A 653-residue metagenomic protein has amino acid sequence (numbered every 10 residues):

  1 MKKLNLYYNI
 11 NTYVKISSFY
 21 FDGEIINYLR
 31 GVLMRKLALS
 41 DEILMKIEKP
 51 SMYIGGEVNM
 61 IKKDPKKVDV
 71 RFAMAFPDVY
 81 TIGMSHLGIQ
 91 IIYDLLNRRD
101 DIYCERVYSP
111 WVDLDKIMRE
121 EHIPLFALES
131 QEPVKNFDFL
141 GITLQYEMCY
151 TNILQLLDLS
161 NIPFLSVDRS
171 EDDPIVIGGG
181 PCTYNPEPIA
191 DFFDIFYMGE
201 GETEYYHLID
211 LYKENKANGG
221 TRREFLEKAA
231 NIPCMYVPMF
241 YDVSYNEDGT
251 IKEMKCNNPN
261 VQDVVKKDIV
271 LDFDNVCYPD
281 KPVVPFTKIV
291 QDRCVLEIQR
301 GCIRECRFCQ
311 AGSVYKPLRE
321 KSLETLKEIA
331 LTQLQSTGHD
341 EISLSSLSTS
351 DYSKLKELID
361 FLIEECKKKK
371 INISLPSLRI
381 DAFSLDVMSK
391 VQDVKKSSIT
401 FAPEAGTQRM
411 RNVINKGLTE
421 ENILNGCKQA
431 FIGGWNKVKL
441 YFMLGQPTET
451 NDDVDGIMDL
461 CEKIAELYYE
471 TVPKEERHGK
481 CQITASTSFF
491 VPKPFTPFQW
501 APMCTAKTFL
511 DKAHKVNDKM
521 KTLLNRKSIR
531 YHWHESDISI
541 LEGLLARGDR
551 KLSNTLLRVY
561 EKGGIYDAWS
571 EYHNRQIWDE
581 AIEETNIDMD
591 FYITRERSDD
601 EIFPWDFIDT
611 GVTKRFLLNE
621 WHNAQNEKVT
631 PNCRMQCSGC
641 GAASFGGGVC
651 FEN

Functional and structural regions predicted by a protein language model:
Y8, V14-S17, I26-A190, A217 (+1 more regions): Acidic, glycine-rich segments characteristic of secretory precursors and extracytoplasmic regions
Y8-N9, S17, L33-I61, K66 (+2 more regions): Radical SAM enzyme core and accessory elements
I43-A73, Y80-T81, P238, S244 (+3 more regions): N-terminal [4Fe-4S]-dependent radical SAM core
F72-D78, L96, V284-Q310, L334 (+2 more regions): N-terminal pre-triad scaffold of radical SAM enzymes
M74-A75, M148, T332-K439, L444-S488 (+1 more regions): Conserved SAM/AdoMet-binding glycine-rich loop
Y80-G83, V112-D115, M148-Y150, T183-P186 (+14 more regions): Flexible loop/turn segments at secondary-structure boundaries
H86, K288-E324, Q636-N653: Canonical Radical SAM [4Fe-4S] cluster-binding loop centered on the CxxxCxxC motif and its immediate flanking residues
P110-K255, P497-D549, L556-E571: Glycine-rich beta-alpha loop elements in corrinoid/cobalamin-binding modules across cobalamin-dependent enzymes
